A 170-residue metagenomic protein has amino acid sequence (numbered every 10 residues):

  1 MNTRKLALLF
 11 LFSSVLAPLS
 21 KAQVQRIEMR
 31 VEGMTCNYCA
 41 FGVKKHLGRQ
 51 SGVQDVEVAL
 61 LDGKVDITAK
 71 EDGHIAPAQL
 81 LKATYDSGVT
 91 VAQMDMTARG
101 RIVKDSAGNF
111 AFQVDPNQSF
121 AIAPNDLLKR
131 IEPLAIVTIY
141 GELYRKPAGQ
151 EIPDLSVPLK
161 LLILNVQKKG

Functional and structural regions predicted by a protein language model:
A7-A17: Bacterial N-terminal signal peptides
P18-A22: Sec/Tat signal peptide C-region and signal peptidase I cleavage site
R26-K64: N-terminal targeting signals for Sec/Tat export/insertion, comprising classic cleavable signal peptides
V43-H46, P77-G88: Short amphipathic alpha-helices in soluble, non-transmembrane regions that often serve as interface/regulatory elements
Q93-A107, G141: Structural detector for short beta-strands of small beta-barrel domains
G100, P133-P153: Flexible glycine-rich surface loops and low-complexity tracts that mediate binding to linear polymers
N117-R130: Beta-strand/loop nucleic-acid-binding surfaces
A148-G170: OB-fold/S1-family single-stranded nucleic acid-binding modules
